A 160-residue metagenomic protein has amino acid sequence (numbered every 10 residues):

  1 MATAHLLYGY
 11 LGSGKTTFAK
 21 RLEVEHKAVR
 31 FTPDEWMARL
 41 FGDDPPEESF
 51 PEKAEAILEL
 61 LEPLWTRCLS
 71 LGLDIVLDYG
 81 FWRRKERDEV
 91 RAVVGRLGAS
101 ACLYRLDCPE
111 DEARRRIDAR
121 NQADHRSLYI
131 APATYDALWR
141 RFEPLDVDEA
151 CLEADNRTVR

Functional and structural regions predicted by a protein language model:
A4: Walker A (P-loop) ATP-phosphate-binding motif of ABC ATPase nucleotide-binding domains
L7: Hydrophobic anchor at the beta1->P-loop junction of P-loop NTPases
Y10: P-loop (Walker A) phosphate-binding loop of NTP-binding proteins
S13-L73, A119: Conserved substrate/cofactor phosphate-moiety recognition/catalytic segment in nucleotide-dependent phosphotransferases
E35-M37, D107-E112, T158-V159: Conserved nucleotide-binding/hydrolysis micro-motifs of P-loop NTPases
E52-A101: Glycine-rich phosphate-binding loop used to anchor ATP phosphates in small-molecule kinases, encompassing both
G95-I117: Conserved phosphate-donor/acceptor-positioning beta-strand/loop module used by diverse small-molecule
A123-R160: Small-molecule kinase domains that catalyze NTP-dependent phosphoryl transfer to phosphate-bearing small molecules
